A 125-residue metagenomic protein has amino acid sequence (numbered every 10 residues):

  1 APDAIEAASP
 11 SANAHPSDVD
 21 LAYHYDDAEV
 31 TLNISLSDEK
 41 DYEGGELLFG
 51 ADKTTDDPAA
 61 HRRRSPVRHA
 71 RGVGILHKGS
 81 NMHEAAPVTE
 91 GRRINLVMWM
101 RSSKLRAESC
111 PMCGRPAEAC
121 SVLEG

Functional and structural regions predicted by a protein language model:
P2-C120: Catalytic core of non-heme Fe(II) oxygenases with the double-stranded beta-helix
